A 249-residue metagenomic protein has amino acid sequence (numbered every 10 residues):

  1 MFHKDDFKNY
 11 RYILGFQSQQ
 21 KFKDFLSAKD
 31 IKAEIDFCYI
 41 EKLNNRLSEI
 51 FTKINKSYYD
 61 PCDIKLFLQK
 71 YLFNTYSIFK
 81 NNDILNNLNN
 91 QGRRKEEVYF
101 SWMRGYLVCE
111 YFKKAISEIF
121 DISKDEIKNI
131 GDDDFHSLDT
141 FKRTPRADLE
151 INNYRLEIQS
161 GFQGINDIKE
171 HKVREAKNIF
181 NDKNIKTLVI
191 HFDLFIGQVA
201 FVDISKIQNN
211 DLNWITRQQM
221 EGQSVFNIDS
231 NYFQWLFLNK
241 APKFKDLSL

Functional and structural regions predicted by a protein language model:
M1-N89, K95: Nuclease-adjacent, charged terminal/linker segments that flank catalytic cores
N90-A115: A short, highly charged nucleic-acid-interacting micro-segment common to nuclease and nuclease-linked defense proteins
R94-M103, D133-S137, Q159-I165: Surface-exposed cleft-lining segments at the edges of enzyme active sites
D132-A147: Charged, often glycine-rich, active-site loop that binds/positions anionic groups
F141, G161-V173: Active-site-adjacent loop/helix micro-motif of nuclease/hydrolase catalytic cores
A147-F162: Conserved catalytic cores of phosphodiester-cleaving nucleases, focusing on short active-site segments
F180-Q208: Nucleic-acid nuclease catalytic cores
L188, S205-L249: Charged, structured surface patches that assemble and position nucleic-acid processing machinery
